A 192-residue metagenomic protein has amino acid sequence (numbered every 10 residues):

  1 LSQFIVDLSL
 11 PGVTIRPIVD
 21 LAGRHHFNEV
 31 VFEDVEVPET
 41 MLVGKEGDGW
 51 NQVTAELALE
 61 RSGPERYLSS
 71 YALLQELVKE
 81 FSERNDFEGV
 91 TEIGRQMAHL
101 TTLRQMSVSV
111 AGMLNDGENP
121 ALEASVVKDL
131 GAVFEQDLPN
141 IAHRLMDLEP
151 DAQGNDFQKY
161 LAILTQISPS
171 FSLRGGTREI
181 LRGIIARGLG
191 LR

Functional and structural regions predicted by a protein language model:
L1-Q3, D151: Short, mixed charged/polar active-site loops that provide acid/base catalysis or chelate metal/phosphate cofactors
Q3, D7, G12-R104, F171: Glycine-rich beta->alpha junctions and the first turn(s) of the following alpha-helix
D7, P11, V37-P38, L59 (+5 more regions): Short, well-ordered loop/turn and helix-capping segments at boundaries between secondary-structure elements and domains
F32, I93, G131, G176 (+1 more regions): Conserved S/T- and glycine-rich ATP-binding loop of Class I adenylate-forming
E46, N119, T177-R178: Gly/Ser/Thr-rich beta-alpha loop segments that engage phosphate groups in nucleotides
W50-L59, G63-P64, M146-R192: Glycine-rich phosphate/cofactor-binding loops in nucleotide/flavin-utilizing enzymes
E56, E76-E80, S109, M113 (+2 more regions): Generic, well-ordered alpha-helical scaffold segments in large soluble proteins
F87-V90, T101-D156: C-terminal helix-coil-helix/basic helical segment that borders enzyme active sites and/or dimer interfaces and provides
